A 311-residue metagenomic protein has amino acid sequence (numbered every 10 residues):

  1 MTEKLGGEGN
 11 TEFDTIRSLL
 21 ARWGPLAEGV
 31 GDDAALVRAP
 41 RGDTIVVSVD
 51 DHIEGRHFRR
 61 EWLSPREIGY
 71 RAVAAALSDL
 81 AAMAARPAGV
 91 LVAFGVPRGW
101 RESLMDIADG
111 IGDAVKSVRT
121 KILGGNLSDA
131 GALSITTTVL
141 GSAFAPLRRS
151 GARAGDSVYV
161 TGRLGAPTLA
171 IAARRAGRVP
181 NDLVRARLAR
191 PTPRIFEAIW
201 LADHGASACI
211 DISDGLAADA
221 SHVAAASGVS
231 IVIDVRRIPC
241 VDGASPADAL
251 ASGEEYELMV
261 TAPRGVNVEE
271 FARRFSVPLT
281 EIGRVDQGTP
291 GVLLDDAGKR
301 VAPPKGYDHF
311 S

Functional and structural regions predicted by a protein language model:
M1-S18, D43, L63, P97-L123 (+3 more regions): Glycine-/charge-enriched secondary-structure boundary and capping motifs
M1-S64, M83, A88, V92 (+1 more regions): Extreme N-terminal cap/leader segments of soluble proteins
V30-D32, A76, P87, A130-A132 (+1 more regions): Short Gly/Ser/Thr- and Asp/Glu-enriched loop/turn motifs at secondary-structure junctions
A39, A81-R86, A225-S227, P263: Alpha-helix C-terminal capping segments
V46-V49, R148-W200: Short, acidic (Asp/Glu-rich) active-site segment that either coordinates a divalent metal cofactor
P65-G89, D106-S117, F196-I199, A218-V223: Small-aliphatic-rich amphipathic alpha-helix that forms the alpha element of a beta-alpha
A143-L147: Short alpha-helix capping/helix-loop boundary micro-motifs
